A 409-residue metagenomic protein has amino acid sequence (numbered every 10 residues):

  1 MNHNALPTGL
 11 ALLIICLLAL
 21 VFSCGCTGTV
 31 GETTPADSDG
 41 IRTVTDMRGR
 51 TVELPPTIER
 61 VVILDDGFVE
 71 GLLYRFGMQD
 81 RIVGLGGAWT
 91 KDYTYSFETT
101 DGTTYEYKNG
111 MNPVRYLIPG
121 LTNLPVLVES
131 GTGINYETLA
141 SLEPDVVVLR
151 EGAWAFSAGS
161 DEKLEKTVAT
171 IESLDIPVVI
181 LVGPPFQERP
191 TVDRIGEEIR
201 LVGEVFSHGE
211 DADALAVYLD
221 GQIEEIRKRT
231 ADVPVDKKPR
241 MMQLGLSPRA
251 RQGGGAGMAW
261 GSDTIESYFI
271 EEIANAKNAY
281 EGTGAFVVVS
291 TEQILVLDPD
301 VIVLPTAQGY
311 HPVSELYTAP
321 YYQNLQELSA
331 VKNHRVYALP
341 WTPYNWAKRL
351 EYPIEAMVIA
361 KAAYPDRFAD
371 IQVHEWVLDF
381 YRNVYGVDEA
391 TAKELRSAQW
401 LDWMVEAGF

Functional and structural regions predicted by a protein language model:
M1-A36: Secretory targeting signatures
C26-F409: N-terminal ligand-binding lobe of clamshell/alpha-beta domains
